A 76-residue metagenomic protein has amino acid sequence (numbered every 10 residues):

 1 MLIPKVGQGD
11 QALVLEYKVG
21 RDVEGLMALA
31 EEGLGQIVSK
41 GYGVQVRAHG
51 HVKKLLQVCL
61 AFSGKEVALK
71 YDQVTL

Functional and structural regions predicted by a protein language model:
M1-L76: Structural signature of nuclease core domains in nucleic-acid processing machines
